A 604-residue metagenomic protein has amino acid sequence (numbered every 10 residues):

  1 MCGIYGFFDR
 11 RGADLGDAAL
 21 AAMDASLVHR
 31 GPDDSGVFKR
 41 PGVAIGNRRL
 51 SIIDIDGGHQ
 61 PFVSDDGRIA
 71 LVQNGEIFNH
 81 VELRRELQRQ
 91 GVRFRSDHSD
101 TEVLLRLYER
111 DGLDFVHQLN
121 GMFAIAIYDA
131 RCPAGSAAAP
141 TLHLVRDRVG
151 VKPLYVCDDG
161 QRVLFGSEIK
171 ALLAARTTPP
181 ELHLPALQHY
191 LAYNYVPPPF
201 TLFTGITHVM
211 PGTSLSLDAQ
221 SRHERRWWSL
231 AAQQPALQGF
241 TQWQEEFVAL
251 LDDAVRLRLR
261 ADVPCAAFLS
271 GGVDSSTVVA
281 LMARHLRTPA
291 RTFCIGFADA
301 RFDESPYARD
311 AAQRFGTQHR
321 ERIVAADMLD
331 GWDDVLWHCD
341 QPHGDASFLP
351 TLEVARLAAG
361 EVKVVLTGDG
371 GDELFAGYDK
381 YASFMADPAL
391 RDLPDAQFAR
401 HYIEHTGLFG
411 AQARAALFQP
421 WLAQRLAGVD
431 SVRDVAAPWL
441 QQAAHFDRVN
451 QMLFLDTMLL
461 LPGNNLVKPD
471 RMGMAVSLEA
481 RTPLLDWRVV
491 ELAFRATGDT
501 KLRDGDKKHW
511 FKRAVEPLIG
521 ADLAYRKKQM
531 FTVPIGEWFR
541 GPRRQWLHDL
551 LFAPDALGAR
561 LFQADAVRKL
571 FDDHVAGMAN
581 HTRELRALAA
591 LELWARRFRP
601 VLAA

Functional and structural regions predicted by a protein language model:
M1-C339, T351, A355, E516-P517 (+4 more regions): Cysteine-centered catalytic environments shared across enzyme families
M1-I4, A21, R40, A174 (+6 more regions): Adenosyl-5′-phosphate
D34, P153, S275, G371 (+2 more regions): Short hydrophobic/aromatic residue motifs in ordered secondary structure
V37, I52, P61-F62, F94 (+8 more regions): Short clusters of hydrophobic/aromatic residues that line enzyme substrate/ligand-binding pockets
T317, Q341, K363, L461: Short glycine/serine/threonine/alanine-rich loop segments
D334-H338, A359-G360, A382-S383, W538-R540: Short low-complexity, flexible loop/linker segments enriched in glycine and/or proline with clustered acidic
V362-D372, A376-Y378: Short acidic/histidine-rich active-site segments
F375-Y402: A mobile, often basic/glycine-rich helix-loop segment that functions as the active-site lid/recognition loop
